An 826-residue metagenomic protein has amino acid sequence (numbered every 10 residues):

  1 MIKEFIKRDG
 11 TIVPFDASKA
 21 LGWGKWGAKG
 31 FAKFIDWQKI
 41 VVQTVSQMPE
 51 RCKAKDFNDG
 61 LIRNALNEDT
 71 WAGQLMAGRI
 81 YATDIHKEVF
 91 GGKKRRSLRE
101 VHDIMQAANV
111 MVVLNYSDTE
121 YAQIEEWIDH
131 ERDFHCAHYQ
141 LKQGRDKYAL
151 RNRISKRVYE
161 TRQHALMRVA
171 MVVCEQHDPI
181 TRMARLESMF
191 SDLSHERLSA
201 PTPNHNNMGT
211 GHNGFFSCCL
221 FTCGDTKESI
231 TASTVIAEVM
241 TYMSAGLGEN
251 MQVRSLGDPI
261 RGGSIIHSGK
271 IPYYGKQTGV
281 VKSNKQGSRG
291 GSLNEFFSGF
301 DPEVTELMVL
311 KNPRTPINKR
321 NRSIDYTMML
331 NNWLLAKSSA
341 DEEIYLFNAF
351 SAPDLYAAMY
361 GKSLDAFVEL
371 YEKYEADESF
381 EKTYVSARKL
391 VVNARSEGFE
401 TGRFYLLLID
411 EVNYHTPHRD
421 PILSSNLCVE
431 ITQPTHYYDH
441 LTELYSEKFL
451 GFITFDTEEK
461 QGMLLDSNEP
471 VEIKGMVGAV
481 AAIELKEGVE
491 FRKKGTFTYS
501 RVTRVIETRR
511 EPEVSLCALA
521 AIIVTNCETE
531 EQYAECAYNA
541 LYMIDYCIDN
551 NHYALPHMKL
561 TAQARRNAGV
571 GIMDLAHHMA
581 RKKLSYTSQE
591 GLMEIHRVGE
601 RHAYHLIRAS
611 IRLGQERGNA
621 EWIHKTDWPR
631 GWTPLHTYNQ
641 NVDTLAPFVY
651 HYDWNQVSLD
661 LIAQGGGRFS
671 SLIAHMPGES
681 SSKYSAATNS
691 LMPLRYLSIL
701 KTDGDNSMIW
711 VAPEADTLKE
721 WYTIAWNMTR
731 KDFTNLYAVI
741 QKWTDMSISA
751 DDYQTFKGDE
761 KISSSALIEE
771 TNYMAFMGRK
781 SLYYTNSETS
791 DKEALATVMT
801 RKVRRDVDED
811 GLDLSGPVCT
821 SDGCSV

Functional and structural regions predicted by a protein language model:
M1-V826: Extended catalytic cores of very large enzyme megasubunits
